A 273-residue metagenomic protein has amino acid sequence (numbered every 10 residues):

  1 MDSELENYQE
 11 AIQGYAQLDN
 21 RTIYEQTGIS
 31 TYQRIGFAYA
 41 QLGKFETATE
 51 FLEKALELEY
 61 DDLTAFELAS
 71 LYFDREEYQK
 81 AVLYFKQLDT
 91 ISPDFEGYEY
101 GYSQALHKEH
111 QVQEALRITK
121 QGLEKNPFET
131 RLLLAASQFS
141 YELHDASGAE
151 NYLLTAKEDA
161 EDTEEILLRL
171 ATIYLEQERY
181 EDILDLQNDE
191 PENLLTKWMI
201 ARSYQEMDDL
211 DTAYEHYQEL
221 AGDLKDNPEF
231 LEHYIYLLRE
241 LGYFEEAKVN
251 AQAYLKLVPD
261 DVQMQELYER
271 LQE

Functional and structural regions predicted by a protein language model:
E4, Q41, D74-R75, K108-E109 (+6 more regions): Register position in tetratricopeptide repeats
L18, K54-A55, Q87-L88, Q121-G122 (+4 more regions): Canonical positions in the second alpha-helix
I23-Q26, E59-Y60, P93, P127 (+4 more regions): Short coil turns that delineate tetratricopeptide repeat
Q26-S30, L63-T64, G97, R131 (+4 more regions): Start-of-helix register in tetratricopeptide repeats
T31-R34, E67, G101, A135 (+4 more regions): Canonical tetratricopeptide repeat
